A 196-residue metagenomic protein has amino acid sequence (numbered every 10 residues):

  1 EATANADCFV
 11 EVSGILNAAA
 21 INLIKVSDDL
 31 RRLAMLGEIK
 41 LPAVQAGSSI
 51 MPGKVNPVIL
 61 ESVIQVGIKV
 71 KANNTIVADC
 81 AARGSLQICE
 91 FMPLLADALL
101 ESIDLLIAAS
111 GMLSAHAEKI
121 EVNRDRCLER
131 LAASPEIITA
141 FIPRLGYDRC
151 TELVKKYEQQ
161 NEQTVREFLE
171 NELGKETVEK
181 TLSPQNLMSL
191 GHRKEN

Functional and structural regions predicted by a protein language model:
E1-N196: Conserved, well-structured ligand/cofactor-binding cores
